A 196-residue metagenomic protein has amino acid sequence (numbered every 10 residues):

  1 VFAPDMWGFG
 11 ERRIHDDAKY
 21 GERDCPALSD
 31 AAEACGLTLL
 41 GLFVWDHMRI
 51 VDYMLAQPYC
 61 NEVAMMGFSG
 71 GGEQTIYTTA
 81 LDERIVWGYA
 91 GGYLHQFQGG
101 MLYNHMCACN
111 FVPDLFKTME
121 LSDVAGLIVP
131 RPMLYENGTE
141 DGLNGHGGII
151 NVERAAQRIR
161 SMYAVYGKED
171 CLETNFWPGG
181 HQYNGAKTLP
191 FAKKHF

Functional and structural regions predicted by a protein language model:
V1-W45, I50-Q57, G99-N104: Cap/lid segment of the alpha/beta-hydrolase catalytic domain
D5, M66, G91-G92, E136 (+1 more regions): Alpha/beta-hydrolase-fold catalytic nucleophile elbow
A27-A34, R49, I85-G126, P130 (+2 more regions): Mobile cap/lid helix-loop segments that gate and shape the active-site cleft of serine hydrolases
P58-S69: Alpha/beta-hydrolase fold nucleophile elbow
G67-T79: Glycine-rich nucleophile elbow surrounding the catalytic serine of serine-hydrolase chemistry
I128, Y135-N137: Short beta-strand/loop motif that positions the catalytic acidic residue of the alpha/beta-hydrolase fold
Q157-F196: C-terminal catalytic histidine-bearing segment of alpha/beta-hydrolase fold enzymes
